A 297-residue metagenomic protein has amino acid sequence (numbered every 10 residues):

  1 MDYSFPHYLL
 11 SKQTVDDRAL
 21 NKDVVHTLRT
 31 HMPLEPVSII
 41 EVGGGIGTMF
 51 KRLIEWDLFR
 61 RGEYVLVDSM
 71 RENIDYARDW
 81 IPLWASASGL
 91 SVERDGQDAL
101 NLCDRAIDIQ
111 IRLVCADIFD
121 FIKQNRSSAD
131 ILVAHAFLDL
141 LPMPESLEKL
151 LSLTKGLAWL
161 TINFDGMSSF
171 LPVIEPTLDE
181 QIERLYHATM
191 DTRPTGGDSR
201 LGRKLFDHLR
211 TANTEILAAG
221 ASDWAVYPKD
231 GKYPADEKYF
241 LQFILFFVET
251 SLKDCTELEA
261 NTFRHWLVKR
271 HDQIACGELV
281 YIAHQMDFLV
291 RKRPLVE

Functional and structural regions predicted by a protein language model:
M1-L34, I46, R52: Class I SAM-dependent methyltransferase Rossmann-like catalytic core, especially the SAM/SAH-binding loop
G43: Conserved S-adenosyl-L-methionine
L53-D120: Class I SAM-dependent methyltransferase SAM/SAH-binding core
D120-R126: Short conserved loop adjoining the S-adenosyl-L-methionine
V133: A conserved beta-strand element that flanks and buttresses the S-adenosyl-L-methionine
L140-T154, I162: A short, conserved alpha-helix within the catalytic core of class I
G156-K229: Conserved catalytic/acceptor-binding region of the Class I
G220-I274: C-terminal helical/coil "lid" or tail adjacent to the Rossmann-like core of SAM-dependent
